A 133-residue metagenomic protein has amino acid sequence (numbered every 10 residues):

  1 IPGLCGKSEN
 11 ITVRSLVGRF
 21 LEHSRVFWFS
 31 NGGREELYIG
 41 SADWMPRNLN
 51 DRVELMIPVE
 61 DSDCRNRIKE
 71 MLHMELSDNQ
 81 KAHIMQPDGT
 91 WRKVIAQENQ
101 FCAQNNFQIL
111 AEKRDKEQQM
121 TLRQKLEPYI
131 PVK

Functional and structural regions predicted by a protein language model:
I1-K133: PLD/PLD-like phosphodiesterase catalytic module centered on the HKD motif
